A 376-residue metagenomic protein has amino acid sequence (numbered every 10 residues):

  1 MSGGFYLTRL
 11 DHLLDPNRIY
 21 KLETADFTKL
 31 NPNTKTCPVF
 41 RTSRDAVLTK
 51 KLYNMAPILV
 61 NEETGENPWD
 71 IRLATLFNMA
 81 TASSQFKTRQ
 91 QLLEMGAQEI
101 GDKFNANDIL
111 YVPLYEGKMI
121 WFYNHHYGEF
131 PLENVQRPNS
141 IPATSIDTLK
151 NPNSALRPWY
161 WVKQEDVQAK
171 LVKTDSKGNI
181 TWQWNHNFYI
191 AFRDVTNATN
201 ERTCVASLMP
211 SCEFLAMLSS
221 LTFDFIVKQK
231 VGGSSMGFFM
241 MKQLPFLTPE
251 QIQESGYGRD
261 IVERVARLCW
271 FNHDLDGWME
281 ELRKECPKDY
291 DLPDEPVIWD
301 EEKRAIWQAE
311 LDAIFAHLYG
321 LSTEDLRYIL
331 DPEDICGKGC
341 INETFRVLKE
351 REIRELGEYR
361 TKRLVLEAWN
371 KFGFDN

Functional and structural regions predicted by a protein language model:
M1-N376: S-adenosyl-L-methionine
